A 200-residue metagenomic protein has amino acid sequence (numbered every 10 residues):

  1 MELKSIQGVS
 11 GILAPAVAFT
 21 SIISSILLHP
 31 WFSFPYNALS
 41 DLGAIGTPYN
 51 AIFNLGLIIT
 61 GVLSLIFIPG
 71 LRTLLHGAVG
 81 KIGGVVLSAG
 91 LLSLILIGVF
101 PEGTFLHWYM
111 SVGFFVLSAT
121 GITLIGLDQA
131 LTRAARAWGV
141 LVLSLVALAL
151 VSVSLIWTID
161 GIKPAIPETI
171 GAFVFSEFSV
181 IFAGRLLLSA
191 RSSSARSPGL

Functional and structural regions predicted by a protein language model:
E2-K4, P69-I82, D128-W138, L188-S192: Membrane-interface helix-boundary motifs at transmembrane edges
E2-L27: N-terminal signal-anchor transmembrane alpha helix
Q7-L13, A78-S88: Interfacial segments of alpha-helical transmembrane regions
I22-I45: Hydrophobic transmembrane helix segments
L42-V62: Interfacial helix-start motif at the membrane-water boundary
L55-I66, L117-I125, A172-L187: Hydrophobic cores of alpha-helical transmembrane segments in multi-pass inner/ER membrane proteins, independent
L87-L131: Membrane-proximal helix-loop-helix units in multi-pass membrane proteins
A130-L200: Terminal transmembrane helical module of multi-pass membrane proteins
